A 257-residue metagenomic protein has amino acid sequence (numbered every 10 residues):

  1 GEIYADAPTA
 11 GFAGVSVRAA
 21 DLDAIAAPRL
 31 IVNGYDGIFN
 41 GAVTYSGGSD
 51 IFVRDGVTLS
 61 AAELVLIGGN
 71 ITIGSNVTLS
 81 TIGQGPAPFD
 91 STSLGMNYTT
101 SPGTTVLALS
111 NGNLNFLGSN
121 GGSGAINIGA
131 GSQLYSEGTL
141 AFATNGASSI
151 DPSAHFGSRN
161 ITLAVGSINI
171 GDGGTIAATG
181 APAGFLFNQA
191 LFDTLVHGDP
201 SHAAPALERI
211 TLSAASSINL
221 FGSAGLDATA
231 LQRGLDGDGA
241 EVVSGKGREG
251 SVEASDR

Functional and structural regions predicted by a protein language model:
G1-R257: Extracellular and secretory-pathway beta-repeat/beta-biased strand scaffolds
